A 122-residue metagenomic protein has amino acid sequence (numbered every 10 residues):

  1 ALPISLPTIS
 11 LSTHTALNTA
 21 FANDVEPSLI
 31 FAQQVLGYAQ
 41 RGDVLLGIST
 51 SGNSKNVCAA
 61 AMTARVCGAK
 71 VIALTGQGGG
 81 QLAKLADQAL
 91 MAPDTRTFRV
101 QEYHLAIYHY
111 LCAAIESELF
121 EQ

Functional and structural regions predicted by a protein language model:
A1-E121: Glycine-rich phosphate-binding loops that contact phosphosugars or nucleotide phosphates
